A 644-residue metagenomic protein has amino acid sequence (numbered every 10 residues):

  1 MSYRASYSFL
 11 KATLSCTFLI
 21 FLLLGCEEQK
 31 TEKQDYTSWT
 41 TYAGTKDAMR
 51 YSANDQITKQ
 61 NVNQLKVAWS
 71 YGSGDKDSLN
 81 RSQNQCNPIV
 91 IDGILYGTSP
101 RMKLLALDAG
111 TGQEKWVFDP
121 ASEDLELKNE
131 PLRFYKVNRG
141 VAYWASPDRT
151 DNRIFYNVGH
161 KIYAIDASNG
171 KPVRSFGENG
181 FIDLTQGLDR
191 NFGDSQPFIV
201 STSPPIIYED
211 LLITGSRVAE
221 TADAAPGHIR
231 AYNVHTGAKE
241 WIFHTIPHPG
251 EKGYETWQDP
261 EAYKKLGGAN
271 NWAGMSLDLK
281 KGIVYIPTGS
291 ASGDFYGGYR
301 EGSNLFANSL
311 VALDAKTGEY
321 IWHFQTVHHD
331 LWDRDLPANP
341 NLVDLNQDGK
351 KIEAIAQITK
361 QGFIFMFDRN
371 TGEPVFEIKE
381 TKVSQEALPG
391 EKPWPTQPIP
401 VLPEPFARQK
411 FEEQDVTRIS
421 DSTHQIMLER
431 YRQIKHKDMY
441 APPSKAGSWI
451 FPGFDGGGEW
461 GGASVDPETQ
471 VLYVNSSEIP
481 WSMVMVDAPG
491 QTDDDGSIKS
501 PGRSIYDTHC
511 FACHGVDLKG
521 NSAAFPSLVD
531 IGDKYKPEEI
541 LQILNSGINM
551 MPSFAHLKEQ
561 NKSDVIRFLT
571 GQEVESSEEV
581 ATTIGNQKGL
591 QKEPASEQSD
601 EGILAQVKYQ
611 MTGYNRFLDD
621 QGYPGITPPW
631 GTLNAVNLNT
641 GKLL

Functional and structural regions predicted by a protein language model:
L23-G25: C-terminal motif of bacterial Sec signal peptides marking the signal peptidase cleavage site
K33-G74, V90, N634: Mature N-terminal segment immediately following signal peptide/propeptide cleavage in secreted/periplasmic
W39-A43, R81-R101, L132-K161, P197-T221 (+7 more regions): Repeat-blade elements of multi-bladed beta-propeller folds
N61-G74, L104-L132, I162-Q196, H228-K265 (+10 more regions): Extracytoplasmic/lumenal domain signature
N87-R101, G456-M483, D494-H514, S599-L644: C-terminal substrate/ligand-recognition segments
N152, T214-G227, I286-N304, I479-D493 (+2 more regions): Short, conserved, GDST-rich strand-edge loop motifs in beta-rich repeat architectures
V200, I283, S497-S500, S504-V580 (+1 more regions): Extracytoplasmic electron-transfer domains, predominantly the class I c-type cytochrome c fold
V200-N233, H329-Q409, D455-W460, S464 (+1 more regions): Repeat-solenoid scaffold signature
